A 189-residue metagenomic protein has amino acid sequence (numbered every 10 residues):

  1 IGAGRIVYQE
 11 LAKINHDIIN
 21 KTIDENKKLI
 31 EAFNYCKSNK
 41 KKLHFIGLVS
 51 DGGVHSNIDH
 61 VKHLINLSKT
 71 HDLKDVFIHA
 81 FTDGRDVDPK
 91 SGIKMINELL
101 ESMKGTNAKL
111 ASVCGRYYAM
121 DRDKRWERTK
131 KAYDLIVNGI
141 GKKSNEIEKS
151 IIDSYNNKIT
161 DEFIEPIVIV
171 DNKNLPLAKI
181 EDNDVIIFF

Functional and structural regions predicted by a protein language model:
I1-Y117, E127, K131, N138: Active-site nucleophile/metal-coordination loop of metallo-enzymes that catalyze phosphate/sulfate and related
V87, K94-P176, E181, V185: Long, well-ordered, tryptophan-enriched scaffold segments
F189: Extended, charged alpha/beta regions that create polyanion-binding interfaces
